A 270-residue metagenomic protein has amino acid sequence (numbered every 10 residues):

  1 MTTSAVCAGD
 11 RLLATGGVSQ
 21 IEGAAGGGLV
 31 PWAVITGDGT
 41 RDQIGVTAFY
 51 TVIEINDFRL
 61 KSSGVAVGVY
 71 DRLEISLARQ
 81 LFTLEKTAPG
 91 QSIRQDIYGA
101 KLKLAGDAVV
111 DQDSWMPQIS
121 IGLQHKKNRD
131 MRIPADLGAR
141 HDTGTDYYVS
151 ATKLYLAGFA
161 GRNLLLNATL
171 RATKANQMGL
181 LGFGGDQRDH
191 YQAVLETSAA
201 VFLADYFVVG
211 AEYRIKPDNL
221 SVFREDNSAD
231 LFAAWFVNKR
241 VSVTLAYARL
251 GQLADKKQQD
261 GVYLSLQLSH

Functional and structural regions predicted by a protein language model:
T2-T3: N-terminal signal peptide c-region/cleavage motif recognized by signal peptidases
C7-A160, L164, R171-K174, F183 (+5 more regions): Transmembrane beta-barrel domains of Gram-negative outer membranes and organellar outer membranes
G179-G184, E196-A199: Solenoidal tandem-repeat scaffolds enriched in leucines and small polar residues
Q187: Conserved short-loop catalytic and cofactor-binding motifs
H190-Y191: Glycine- and Gly-Pro-enriched alpha-helical subdomains that act as flexible, kink-prone "lid/hinge" or packing modules
